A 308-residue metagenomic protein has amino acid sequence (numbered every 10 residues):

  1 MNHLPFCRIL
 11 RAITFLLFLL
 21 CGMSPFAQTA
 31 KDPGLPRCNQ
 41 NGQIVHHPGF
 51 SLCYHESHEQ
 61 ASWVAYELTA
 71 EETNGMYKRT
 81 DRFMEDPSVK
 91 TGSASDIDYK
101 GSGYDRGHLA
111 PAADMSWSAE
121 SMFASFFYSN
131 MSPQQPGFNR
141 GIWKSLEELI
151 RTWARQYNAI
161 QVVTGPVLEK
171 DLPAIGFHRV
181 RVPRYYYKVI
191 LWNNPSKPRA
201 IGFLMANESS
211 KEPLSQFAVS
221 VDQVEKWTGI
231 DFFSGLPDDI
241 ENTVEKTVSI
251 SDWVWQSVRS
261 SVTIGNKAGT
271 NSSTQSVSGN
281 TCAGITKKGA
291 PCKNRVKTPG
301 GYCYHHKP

Functional and structural regions predicted by a protein language model:
M1-I9: N-terminal secretory signal peptides that target proteins for export/translocation
L4-P5, T14, A27: Generic extreme N-terminus detector
R8-R11, K188: Basic side chains
R11-G22: Bacterial N-terminal signal peptides
S24-T281, K288, P299, Y304-P308: Domain-level detector for secreted/extracellular nuclease and nuclease-toxin modules, and for the ENPP-like C-terminal
